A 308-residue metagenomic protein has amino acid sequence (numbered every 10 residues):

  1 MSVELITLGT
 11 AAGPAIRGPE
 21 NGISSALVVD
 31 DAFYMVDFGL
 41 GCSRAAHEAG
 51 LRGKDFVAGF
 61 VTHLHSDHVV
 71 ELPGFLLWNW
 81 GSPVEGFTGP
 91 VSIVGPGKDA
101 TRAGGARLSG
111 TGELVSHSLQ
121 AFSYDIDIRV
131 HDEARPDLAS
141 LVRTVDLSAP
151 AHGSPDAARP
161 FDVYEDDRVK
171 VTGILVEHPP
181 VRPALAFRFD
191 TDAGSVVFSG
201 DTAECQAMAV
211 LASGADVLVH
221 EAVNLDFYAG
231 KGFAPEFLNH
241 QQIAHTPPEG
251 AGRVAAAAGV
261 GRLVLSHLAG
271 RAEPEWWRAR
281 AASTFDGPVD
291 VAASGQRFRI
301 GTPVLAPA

Functional and structural regions predicted by a protein language model:
M1-V196, R278-P307: Binuclear metal-dependent hydrolase catalytic cores
A186, D192-V197, A203-Q296: Cap/insert and terminal regions of metallo-dependent hydrolase folds
